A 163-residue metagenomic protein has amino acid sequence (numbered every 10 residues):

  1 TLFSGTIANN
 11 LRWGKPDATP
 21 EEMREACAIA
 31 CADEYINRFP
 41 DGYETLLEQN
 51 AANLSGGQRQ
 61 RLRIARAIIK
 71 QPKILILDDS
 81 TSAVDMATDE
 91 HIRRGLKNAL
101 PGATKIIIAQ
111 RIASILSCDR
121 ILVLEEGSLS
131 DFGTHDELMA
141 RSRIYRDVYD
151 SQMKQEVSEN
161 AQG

Functional and structural regions predicted by a protein language model:
T1-A18, L54, I115: Conserved catalytic motifs of ABC-family nucleotide-binding domains
A8-Q49, R93-R94, G102: ABC ATPase nucleotide-binding domain helical subdomain, centered on the C-loop/LSGGQ "ABC signature"
E21, R38, G42, R94 (+2 more regions): C-terminal portion of ABC ATPase nucleotide-binding domains
D33-L62, L77-S80, V84-A87, Q155-G163: ABC-fold ATPase nucleotide-binding domain signature/coupling loops
L62, I68-I69: Hydrophobic/aromatic position at a conserved helix-loop-beta junction within ABC-family ATPase nucleotide-binding
I69-K73, G102: A short, proline-enriched helix->beta-strand linker immediately N-terminal to the Walker B motif in ABC-type P-loop
D85-G95: Conserved D-loop/post-Walker B switch-helix segment of ABC ATPase nucleotide-binding domains
N98-A109: Conserved catalytic loops of ABC-family nucleotide-binding domains
